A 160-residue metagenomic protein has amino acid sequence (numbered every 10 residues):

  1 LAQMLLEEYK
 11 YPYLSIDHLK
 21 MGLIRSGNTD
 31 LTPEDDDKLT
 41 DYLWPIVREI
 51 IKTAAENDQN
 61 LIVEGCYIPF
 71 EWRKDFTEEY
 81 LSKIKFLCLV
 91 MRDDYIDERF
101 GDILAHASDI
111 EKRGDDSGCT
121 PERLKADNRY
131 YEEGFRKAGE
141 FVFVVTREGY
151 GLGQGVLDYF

Functional and structural regions predicted by a protein language model:
Q3-I46: Conserved substrate/cofactor phosphate-moiety recognition/catalytic segment in nucleotide-dependent phosphotransferases
Y11, Y80-K85, A138-E140: Short glycine-/polar-rich loops that comprise or flank the Walker A/P-loop and associated switch/sensor motifs
L14, K85-L89, F143: Hydrophobic/aromatic beta-strand patches that form the interior of the parallel beta-sheet core in alpha/beta enzyme
L19-M21, I68-P69, M91-D97, G149-Y150: Conserved nucleotide-binding/hydrolysis micro-motifs of P-loop NTPases
T29-P33, E79-S82, L104-H106: Short, hinge-like loop/turn segments at secondary-structure boundaries
K38-K83, L87-M91: Glycine-rich phosphate-binding loop used to anchor ATP phosphates in small-molecule kinases, encompassing both
K83-Y130: A glycine- and Lys/Arg-enriched "phosphate-lid" helix/loop adjacent to the NTP-binding pocket of small-molecule kinases
R129-F160: NTP-dependent small-molecule kinase module
